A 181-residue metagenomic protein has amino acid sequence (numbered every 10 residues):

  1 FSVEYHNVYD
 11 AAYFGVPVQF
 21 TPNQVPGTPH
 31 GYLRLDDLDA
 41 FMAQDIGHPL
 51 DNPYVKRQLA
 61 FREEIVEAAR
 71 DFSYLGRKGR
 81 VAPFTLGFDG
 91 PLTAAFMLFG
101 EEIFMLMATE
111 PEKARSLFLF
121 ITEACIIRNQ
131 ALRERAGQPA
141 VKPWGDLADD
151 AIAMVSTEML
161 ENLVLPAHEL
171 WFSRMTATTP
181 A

Functional and structural regions predicted by a protein language model:
F1, Y5-D10, M42, G76-A82 (+1 more regions): Generic structural motif recognizing short loop/turn segments at the entrances and edges of beta-strands
F1-T28, D71, E169: N-terminal basic, low-complexity leaders that serve as flexible interaction/assembly modules and, when applicable, as
D10-V16, D36, T93-M97: Short, conserved acidic/polar surface loops in the N-terminal third of protein domains
P17-M42, G145-M154: Aromatic- and acidic-residue-enriched carbohydrate-binding clefts of CAZyme catalytic domains
H48-A181: Active-site loop segments of alpha/beta catalytic cores
